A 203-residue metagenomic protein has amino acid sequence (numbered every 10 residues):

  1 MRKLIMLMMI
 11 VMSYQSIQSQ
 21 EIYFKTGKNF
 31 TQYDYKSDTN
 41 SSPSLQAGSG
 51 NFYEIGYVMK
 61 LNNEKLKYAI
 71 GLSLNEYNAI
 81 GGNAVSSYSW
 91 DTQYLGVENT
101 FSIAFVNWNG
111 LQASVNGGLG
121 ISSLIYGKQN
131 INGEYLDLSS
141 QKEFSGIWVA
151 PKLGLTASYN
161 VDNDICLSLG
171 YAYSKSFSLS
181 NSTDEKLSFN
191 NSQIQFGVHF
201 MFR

Functional and structural regions predicted by a protein language model:
M1-K25, V198, F202: Bacterial Sec-dependent N-terminal signal peptides
K28-F30, L72-L74, I121, Y171-Y173: Short, small-residue-rich loop/turn micro-motifs
N29-E54, L179: Surface-exposed strand-loop-strand hairpins of Gram-negative outer-membrane beta-barrel proteins
D34-S41, A79-S87, Y126-Y135, L179-K186: Outer-membrane beta-barrel translocator domains and adjoining extracellular loop/strand segments of Gram-negative
Y35, Y77, W148-R203: Predominantly the C-terminal beta-signal and adjacent terminal strand-loop region of outer-membrane beta-barrel
S42-S49, S86-Q93, L138-I147, D184-N191: Replace "Gram-negative outer membrane beta-barrel proteins" with "bacterial and organellar outer membrane beta-barrel
N51-G133, V161, S192-R203: Gram-negative (and chloroplast) outer-membrane scaffold detector with strong preference for beta-barrel transmembrane
S114, S122-S168: A charged, solvent-exposed segment within the mature domains of Sec-exported extracytoplasmic proteins
